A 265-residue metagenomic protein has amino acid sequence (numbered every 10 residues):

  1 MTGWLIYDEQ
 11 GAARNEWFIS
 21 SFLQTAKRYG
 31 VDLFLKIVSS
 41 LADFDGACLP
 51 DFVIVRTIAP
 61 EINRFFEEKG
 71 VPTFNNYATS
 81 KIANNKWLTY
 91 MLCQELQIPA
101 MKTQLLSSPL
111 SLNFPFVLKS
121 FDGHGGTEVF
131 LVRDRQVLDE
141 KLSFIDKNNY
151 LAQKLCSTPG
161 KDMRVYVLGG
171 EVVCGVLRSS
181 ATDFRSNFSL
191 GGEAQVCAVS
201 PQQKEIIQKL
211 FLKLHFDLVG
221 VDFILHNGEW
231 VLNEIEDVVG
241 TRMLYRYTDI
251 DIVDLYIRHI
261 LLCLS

Functional and structural regions predicted by a protein language model:
M1-I6: Extreme N-terminal starter segment of soluble prokaryotic enzymes
Y7-K102: Conserved N-proximal alpha/beta basic substrate-recognition cap immediately N-terminal to, or forming the N-lobe
P50-F52, F116-K119, V165-V167, E229-T241: A short beta-strand motif that forms the metal-chelation/ATP-contact edge of phosphoryl-transfer active sites
I54-R56, V117, L151: Structural motif
I58-P60, T79, R178, I224-G228: Short glycine-enriched loops at secondary-structure junctions
M101-F116, F121: Rossmann-like NAD(P)H-binding beta-loop-alpha module
V129-L214: Phosphate-binding site of ATP-dependent enzymes
F184-L232, M243, V253-S265: A long amphipathic alpha-helix within ATP-dependent nucleotide-binding catalytic cores
